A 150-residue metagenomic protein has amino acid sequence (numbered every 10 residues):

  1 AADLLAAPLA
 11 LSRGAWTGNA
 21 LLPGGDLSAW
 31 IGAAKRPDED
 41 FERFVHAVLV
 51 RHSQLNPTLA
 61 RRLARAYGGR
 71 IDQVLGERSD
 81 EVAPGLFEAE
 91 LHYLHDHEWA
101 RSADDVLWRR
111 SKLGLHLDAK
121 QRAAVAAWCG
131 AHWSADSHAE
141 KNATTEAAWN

Functional and structural regions predicted by a protein language model:
A1-N150: C-terminal accessory subdomains/tails of enzymes that are appended
